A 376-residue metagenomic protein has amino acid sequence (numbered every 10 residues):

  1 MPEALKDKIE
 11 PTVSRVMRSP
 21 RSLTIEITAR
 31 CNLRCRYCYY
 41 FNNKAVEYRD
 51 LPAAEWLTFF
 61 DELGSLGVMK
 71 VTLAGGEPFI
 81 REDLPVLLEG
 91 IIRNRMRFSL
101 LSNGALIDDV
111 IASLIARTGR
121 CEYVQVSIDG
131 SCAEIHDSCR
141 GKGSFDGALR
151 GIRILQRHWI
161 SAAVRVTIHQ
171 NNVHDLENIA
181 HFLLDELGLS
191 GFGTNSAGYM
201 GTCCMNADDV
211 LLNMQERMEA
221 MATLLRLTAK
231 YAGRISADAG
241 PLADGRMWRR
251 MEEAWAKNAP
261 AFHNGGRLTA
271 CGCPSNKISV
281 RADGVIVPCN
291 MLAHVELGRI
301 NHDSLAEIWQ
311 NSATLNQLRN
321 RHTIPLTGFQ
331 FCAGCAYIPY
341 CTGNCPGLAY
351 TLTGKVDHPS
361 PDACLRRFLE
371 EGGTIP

Functional and structural regions predicted by a protein language model:
M1-E122, R367: Conserved alpha-helical substructure of the radical SAM core
P2-S14, V285-P376: Flexible mid-to-C-terminal extensions adjoining Fe-S/redox cofactors in radical SAM and related proteins
N42, G75, I128, S196 (+2 more regions): Residues that line or immediately flank small-molecule/substrate-binding pockets and catalytic motifs
V46, T118, E122, S127-D129 (+4 more regions): Radical SAM enzyme [4Fe-4S]-AdoMet core and its adjacent flexible, acidic and glycine-rich loops/tails across
L51, E82, G143, N171-H174 (+1 more regions): Residue-level signal for the nucleotide or nucleotide-sugar donor/cofactor binding architecture
D108-V124, L184-G191, A313-N316, N320-T327: Short, charged helix-to-loop "capping" segments that act as catalytic/coupling loops
